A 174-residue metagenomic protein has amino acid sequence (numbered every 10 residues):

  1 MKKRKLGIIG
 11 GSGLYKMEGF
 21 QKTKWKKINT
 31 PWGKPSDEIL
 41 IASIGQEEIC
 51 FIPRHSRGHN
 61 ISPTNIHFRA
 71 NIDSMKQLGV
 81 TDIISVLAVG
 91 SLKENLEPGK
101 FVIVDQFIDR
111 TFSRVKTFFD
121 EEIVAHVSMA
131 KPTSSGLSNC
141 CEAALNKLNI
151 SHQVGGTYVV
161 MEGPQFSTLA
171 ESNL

Functional and structural regions predicted by a protein language model:
M1-M129: Metabolite-binding pocket within alpha/beta catalytic cores that recognizes anionic/polar moieties
P132-L174: Active-site rim beta-loop-alpha module in soluble metabolic enzymes
